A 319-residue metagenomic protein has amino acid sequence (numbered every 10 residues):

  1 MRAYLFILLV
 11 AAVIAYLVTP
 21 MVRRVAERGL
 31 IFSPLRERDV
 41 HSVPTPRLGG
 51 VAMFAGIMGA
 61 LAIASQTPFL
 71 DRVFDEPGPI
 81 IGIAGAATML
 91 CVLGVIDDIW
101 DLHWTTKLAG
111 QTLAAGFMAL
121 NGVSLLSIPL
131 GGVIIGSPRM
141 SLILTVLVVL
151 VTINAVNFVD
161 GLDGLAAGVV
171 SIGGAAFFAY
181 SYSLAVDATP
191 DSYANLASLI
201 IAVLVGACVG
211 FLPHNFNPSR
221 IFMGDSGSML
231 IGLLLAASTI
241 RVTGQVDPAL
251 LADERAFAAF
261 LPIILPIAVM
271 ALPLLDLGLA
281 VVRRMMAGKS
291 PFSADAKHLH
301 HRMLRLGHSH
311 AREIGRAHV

Functional and structural regions predicted by a protein language model:
M1-L30, F54-V92, T145, L165-H318: Alpha-helical transmembrane segments
I31, S127-G136, S309: Membrane interface segments of multi-pass transport proteins and intramembrane proteases
P34-L48: Juxtamembrane helix-capping/reentrant segments at transmembrane boundaries
G78-A114, M118: Hydrophobic alpha-helical hairpins/lids featuring a short glycine-rich hinge
L120-S127, A179-Y182: Hydrophobic alpha-helical segments and their helix-loop junctions in multi-pass secondary transporters
V146-V156, L165: Function-critical hydrophobic alpha-helical transmembrane segments in multi-pass membrane proteins
